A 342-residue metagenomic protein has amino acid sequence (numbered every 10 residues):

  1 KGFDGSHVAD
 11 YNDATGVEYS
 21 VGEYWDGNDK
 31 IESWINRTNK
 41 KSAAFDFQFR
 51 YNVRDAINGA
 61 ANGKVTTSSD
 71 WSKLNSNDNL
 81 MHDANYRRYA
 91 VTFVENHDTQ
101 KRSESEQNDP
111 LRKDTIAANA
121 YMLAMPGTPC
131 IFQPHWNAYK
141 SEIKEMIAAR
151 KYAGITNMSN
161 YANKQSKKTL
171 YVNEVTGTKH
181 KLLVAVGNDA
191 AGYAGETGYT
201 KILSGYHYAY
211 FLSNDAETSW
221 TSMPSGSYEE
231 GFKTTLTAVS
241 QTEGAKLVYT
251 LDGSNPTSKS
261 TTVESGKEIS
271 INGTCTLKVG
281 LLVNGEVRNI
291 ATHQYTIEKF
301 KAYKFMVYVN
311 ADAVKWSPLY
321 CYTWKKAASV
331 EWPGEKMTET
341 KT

Functional and structural regions predicted by a protein language model:
G2-A216: Active-site-proximal helices and loops of the catalytic beta/alpha 8
E18, T128-P129, A245, L319 (+1 more regions): A structural micro-motif
K164-Y171, G205-H207, Y228-F232, K301 (+1 more regions): Ser/Thr- and Asn-enriched, surface-exposed coil loops between beta-strands
V186-W220, G253, T257-S258, L282 (+3 more regions): C-terminal beta-sandwich/jelly-roll accessory domains of carbohydrate-active enzymes
G187-A190, A238-K246, A313-S317: Short proline/glycine-enriched turn/loop motifs at strand-loop junctions of beta-rich domains
D215-K301: Short, compositionally stereotyped local motifs that mark structural "simplifiers"
N255-V263, A313-T342: Aromatic-rich carbohydrate-binding modules that target alpha-glucans
A302-N310: Boundary/junction segments of secreted and surface-exposed precursor proteins
